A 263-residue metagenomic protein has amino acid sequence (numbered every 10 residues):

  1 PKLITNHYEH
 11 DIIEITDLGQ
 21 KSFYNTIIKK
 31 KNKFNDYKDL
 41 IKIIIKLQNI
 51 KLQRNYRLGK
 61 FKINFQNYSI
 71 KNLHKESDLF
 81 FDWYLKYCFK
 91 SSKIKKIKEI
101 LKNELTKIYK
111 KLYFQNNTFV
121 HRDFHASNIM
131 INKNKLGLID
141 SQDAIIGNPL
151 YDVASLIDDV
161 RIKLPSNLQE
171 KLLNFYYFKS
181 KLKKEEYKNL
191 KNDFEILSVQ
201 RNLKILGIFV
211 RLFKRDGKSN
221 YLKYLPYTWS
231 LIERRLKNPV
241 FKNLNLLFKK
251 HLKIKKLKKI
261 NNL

Functional and structural regions predicted by a protein language model:
P1-I12, T118, K133-K135, I260-L263: Conserved NTP-binding catalytic cores of kinases and kinase-like/nucleotidyltransferase enzymes across multiple kinase
P1-K75, Y113-F114: ATP-binding pocket architecture of kinase catalytic cores
S22-N35, N55, C88-K93, I162-L164 (+1 more regions): Short, polar/flexible loop-turn hinges at active-site or ligand-entry regions and domain interfaces
L47-Q48, L105-V153, V160-N167: Active-site acidic catalytic loop and adjacent metal/ATP-binding pocket of ATP-dependent phosphoryl transfer enzymes
L52, G59, K71-N72, E76-F119 (+1 more regions): An alpha-helical support segment within catalytic cores of ATP-dependent transferases
F65-Y68, E186-S198: All-alpha amphipathic helical-bundle segments outside canonical DNA-binding/catalytic cores that form hydrophobic
D78-C88, P149-K184, I196-D216, T228-L236: Active-site activation/catalytic loop segments of kinase-like enzymes and analogous catalytic loops in related
G207-L263: ATP/Mg2+ or Mg2+-diphosphate-binding catalytic cores that bind nucleotide phosphates or diphosphates via glycine-rich
